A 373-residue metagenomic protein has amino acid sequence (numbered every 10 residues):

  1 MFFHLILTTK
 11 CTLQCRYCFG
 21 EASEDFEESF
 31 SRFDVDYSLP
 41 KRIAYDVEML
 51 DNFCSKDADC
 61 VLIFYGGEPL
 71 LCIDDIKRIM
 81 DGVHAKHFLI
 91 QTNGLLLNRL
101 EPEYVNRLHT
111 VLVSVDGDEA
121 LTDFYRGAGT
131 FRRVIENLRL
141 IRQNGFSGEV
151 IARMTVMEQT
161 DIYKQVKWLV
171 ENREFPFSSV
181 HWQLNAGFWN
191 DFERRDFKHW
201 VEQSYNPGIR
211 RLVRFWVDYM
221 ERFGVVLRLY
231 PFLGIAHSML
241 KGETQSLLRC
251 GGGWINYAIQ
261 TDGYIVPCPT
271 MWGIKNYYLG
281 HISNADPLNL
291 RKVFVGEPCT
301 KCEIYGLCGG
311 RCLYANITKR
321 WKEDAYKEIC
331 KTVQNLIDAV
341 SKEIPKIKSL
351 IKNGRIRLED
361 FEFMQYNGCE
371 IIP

Functional and structural regions predicted by a protein language model:
M1-E103: Conserved alpha-helical substructure of the radical SAM core
K10, Q14, C18-E21, G253 (+4 more regions): Cys/His-rich metal-chelating microdomains
K10-T12, P69-L70, L95-L96, D118 (+6 more regions): Short, solvent-exposed loop/turn segments at secondary-structure junctions
Q14-Y17, E24-S29, A120, F188-E193 (+1 more regions): Short acidic/His/Gly/Ser-rich catalytic and metal-binding motifs that mark active-site loops of diverse hydrolases
E27-D34, R42-Y45, A128-I135, R139 (+2 more regions): Radical SAM enzyme [4Fe-4S]-AdoMet core and its adjacent flexible, acidic and glycine-rich loops/tails across
F64-G66, V113, W182: Conserved beta-strand positions
L71-V180: Conserved AdoMet/S-adenosylmethionine-binding subsite of the radical SAM
Y264, T270-P373: Flexible mid-to-C-terminal extensions adjoining Fe-S/redox cofactors in radical SAM and related proteins
